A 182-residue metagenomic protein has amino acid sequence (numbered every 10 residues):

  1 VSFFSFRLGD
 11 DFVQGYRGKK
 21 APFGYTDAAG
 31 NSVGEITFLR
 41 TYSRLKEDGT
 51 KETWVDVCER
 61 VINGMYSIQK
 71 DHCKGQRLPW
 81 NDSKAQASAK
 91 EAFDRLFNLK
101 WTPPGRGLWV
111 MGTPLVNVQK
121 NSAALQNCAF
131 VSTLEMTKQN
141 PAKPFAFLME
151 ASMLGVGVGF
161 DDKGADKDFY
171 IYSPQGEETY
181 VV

Functional and structural regions predicted by a protein language model:
V1-V182: Extended catalytic cores of very large enzyme megasubunits
